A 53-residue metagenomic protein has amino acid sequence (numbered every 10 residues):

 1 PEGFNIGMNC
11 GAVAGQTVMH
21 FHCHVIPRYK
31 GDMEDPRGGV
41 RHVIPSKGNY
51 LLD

Functional and structural regions predicted by a protein language model:
P1-D53: HIT superfamily nucleotide-processing domains
